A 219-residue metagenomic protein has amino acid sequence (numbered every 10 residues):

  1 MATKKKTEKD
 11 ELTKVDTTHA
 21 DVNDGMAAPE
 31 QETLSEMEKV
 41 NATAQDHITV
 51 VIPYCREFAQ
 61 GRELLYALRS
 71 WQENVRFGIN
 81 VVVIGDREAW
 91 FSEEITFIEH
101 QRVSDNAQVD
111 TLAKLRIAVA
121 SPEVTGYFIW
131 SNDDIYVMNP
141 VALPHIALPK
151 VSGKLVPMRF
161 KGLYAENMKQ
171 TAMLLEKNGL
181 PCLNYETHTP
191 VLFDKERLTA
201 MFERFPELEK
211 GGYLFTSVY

Functional and structural regions predicted by a protein language model:
M1-E30: Viral virion structural and adsorption modules
P29-S104: N-terminal anchoring/stem segment of glycosyltransferases
I52, D105, T111-L115, P149-K150 (+2 more regions): Membrane-interface amphipathic segments in extracytoplasmic regions
G61-E73, H100-S131: A conserved donor-nucleotide-binding helix/loop in the catalytic core of Leloir-type glycosyltransferases
S92-E94, W130, N139-A142: Short glycine-/acidic-enriched loop or helix-start segments at secondary-structure transitions that form or flank
I135-Y136: Acidic metal-phosphate-binding loop of nucleotide-sugar-dependent transferases
P140-N167: Conserved donor-nucleotide/metal-binding helix-loop-beta segment in metal-dependent transferases, i.e., the alpha-helix
M168-Y219: Catalytic core and acceptor-binding pocket of nucleotide-sugar-dependent glycosyltransferases
